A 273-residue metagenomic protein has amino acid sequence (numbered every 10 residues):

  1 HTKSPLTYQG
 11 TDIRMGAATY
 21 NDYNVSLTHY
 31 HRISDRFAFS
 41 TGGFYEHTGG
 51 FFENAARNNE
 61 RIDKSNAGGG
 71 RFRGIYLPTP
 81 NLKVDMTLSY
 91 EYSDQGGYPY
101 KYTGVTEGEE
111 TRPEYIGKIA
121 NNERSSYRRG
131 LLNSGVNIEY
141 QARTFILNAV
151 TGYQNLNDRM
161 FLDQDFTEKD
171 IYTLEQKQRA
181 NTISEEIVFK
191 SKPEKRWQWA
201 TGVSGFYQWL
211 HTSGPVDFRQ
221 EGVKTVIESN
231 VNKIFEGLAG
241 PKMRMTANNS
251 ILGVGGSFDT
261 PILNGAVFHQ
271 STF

Functional and structural regions predicted by a protein language model:
H1-Y8, R14, G42, K83 (+3 more regions): Short intrinsically disordered, low-complexity coil segments enriched in acidic
K3-N54, E60-G70, G130-L132, A142-L147 (+1 more regions): Outer-membrane beta-barrel translocator/receptor signature
G10-M15, A55-E60, I119-R124, D170-E175 (+3 more regions): Extracellular loop and loop/strand-boundary signature of outer-membrane beta-barrel proteins
G16, T48, S125, L162 (+1 more regions): Short, positively charged
R36-A38, E110-R112, T173-E175, K224-E228: Short alpha-helical linear motifs
N59, S65-G214: Outer-membrane beta-barrel domain signature, strongest for Gram-negative TonB-dependent receptors and also present
K64-N66, R179, S257-D259, L263: Conserved acidic
A200, G205-F273: Signature of Gram-negative outer-membrane beta-barrel scaffolds
